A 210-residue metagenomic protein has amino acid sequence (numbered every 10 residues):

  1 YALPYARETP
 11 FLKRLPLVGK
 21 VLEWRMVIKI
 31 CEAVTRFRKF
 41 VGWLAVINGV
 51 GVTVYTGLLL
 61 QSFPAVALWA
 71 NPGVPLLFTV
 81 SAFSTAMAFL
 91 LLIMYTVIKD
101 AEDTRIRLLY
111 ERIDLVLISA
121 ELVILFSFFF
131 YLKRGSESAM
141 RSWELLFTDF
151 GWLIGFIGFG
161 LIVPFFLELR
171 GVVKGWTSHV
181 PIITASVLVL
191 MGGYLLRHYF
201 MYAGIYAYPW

Functional and structural regions predicted by a protein language model:
Y1-L3, F200: C-terminal halves and exits of single transmembrane alpha-helices
L3-H179: Long, contiguous internal "core" modules enriched in hydrophobic/ aromatic residues
T53, V123-I124, V189-L196: Aromatic-anchored segments of alpha-helical transmembrane domains
I182-L190: Central hydrophobic cores of alpha-helical transmembrane segments in multi-pass integral membrane proteins
Y194-W210: Juxtamembrane boundary at the C-terminal end of a transmembrane helix
